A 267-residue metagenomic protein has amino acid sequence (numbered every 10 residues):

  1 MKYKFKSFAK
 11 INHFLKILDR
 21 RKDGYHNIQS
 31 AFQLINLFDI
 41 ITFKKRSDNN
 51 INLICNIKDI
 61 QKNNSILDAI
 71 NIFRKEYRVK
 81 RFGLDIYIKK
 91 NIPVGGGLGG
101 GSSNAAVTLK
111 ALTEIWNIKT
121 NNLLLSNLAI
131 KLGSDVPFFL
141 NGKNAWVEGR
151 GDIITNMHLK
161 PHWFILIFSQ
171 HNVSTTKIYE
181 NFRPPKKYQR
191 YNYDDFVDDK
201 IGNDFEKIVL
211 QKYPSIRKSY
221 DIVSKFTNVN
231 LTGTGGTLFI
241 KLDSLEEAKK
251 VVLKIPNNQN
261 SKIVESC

Functional and structural regions predicted by a protein language model:
M1-G96, E114, I118-L124, E148-R150 (+2 more regions): ATP-binding N-lobe of GHMP and related small-molecule kinases
F8, G83, G142, L231-G236: Short Gly/Ser/Thr- and Asp/Glu-enriched loop/turn motifs at secondary-structure junctions
H13, I41-F43, I66, F73 (+6 more regions): Residue-level signal for inorganic ion chemistry
L15, D39-F43, D135-F139, A145-W146 (+1 more regions): Short beta-strand scaffold segments in enzyme catalytic cores
F32-I35, A129, V223, I255: Hydrophobic C-terminal alpha-helix "anchor/cap" residues
I51, F139-N141, A145-N228, K241-C267: Conserved, helical-rich catalytic subdomain that frames metal- and/or nucleotide-binding sites in enzyme alpha/beta
Y87-W116, S134, N228-L242: Glycine/serine-rich anion-binding loops at beta->alpha junctions that coordinate negatively charged ligand groups
L109-W146: Contiguous, small/hydrophobic- and glycine-enriched helical/loop subdomains that border and often "cap" functional
